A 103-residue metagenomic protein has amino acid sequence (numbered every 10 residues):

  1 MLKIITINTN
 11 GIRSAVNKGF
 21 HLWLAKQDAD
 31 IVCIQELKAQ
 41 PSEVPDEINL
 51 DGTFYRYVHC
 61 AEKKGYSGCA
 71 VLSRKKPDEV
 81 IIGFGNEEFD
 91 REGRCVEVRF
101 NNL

Functional and structural regions predicted by a protein language model:
M1-N49, A61, Y66: N-terminal, active-site-proximal structural segment of metallo-dependent hydrolase catalytic domains
K38, D46-L103: Structured beta-strand-rich core segments of catalytic domains in phosphoester-bond hydrolases
